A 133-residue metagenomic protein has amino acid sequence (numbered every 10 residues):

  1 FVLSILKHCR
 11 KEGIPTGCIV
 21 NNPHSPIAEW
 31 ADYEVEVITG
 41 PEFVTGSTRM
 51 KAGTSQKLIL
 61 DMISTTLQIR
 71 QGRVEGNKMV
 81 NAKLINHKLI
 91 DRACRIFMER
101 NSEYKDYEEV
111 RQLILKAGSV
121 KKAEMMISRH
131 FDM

Functional and structural regions predicted by a protein language model:
F1-L58, S64-Q71: Glycine-rich phosphate-binding loops that contact phosphosugars or nucleotide phosphates
S4, E29, T54-L58, K88-R92 (+3 more regions): Conserved active-site and cofactor/substrate-binding residues in soluble primary-metabolism enzymes
H8, I96-R100, M126: Residues within well-ordered alpha helices
P23-H24, T39-P41, K83-N86, A117-G118: Glycine-rich beta-alpha junction loops
A31, Q56, N81, I85-L89 (+1 more regions): Charge-rich, low-complexity amphipathic helices in intrinsically disordered tails/linkers adjacent to domains
D61, T65-E103, Y107-E109, I114: Internal, active-site/partner-interface "lid" segment
N101-M133: NTP-binding/hydrolysis catalytic cores, primarily Walker-type P-loop NTPases
